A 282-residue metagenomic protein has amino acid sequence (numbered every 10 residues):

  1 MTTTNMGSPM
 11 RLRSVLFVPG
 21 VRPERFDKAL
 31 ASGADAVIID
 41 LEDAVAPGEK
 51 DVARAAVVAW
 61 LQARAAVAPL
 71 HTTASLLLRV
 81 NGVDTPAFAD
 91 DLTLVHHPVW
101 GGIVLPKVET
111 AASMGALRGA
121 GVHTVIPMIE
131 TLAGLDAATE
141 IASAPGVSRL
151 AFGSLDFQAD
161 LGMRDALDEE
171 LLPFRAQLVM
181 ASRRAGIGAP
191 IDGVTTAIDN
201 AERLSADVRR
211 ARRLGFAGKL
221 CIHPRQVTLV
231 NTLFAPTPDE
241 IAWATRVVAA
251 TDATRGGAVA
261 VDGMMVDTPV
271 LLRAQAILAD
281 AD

Functional and structural regions predicted by a protein language model:
M1-D282: Expand to "…catalyze enediolate/carbanion chemistry for C-C bond making/breaking, isomerization, decarboxylation
